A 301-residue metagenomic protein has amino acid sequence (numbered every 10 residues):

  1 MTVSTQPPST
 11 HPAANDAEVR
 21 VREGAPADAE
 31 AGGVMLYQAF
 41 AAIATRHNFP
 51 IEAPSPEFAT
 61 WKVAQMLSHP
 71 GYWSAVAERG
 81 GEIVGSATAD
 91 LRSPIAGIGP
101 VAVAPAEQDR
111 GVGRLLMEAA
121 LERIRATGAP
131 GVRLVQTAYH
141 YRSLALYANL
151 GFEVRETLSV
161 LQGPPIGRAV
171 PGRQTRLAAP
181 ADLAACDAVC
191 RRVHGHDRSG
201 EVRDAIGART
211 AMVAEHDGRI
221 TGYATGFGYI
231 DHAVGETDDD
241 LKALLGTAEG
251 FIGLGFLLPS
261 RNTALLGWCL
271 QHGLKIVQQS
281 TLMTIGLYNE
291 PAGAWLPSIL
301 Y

Functional and structural regions predicted by a protein language model:
T2-A27, P164-P180: Conserved N-terminal entry element of GNAT/NAT acetyltransferase domains
V3-P12, G33-S74, E78-S86, R191-A211 (+1 more regions): Active-site rim helix/loop that mediates acceptor-substrate recognition in acyltransferases
G32, R125, A129, N149-Y229: Amide-forming acyltransferase catalytic core, primarily the GNAT-like/NAT-type and related acyltransferase folds
S74-V76, E82-D90, G97-A102, V213 (+1 more regions): Conserved beta-strand in the GNAT
L91, A104-A106, R110, A138-Y139: Active-site acidic-Proline motif in GNAT/NAT acetyltransferases
P94, R133-T137, E153-I166, I276-L287: Conserved catalytic-core motifs of GNAT/GCN5-like acyltransferases
I98, I124-Y139, F251-S260, Q278-S280: Conserved GNAT acetyl-CoA-binding A-motif
P100-V103, D109-E122, A126, A145-N149 (+2 more regions): Conserved acetyl-CoA-binding loop-helix of GNAT-fold acetyltransferases
